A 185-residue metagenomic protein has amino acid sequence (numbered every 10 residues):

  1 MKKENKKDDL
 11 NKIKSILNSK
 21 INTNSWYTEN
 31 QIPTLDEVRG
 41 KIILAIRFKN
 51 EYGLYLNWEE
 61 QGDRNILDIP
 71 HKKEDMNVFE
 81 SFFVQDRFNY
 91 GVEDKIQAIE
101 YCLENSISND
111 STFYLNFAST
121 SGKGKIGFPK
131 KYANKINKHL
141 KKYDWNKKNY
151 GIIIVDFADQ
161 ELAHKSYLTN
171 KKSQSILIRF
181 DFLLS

Functional and structural regions predicted by a protein language model:
M1-S185: Catalytic cores of phosphodiester-bond hydrolases, prominently lipid phosphodiesterases
